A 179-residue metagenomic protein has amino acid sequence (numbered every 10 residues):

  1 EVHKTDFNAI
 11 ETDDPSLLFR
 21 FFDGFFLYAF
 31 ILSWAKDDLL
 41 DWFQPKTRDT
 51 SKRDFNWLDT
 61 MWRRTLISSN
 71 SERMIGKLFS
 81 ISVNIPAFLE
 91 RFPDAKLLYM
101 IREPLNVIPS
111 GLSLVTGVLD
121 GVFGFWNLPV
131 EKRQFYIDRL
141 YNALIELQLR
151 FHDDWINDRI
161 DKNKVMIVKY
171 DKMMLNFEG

Functional and structural regions predicted by a protein language model:
E1-M74: PAPS-dependent sulfation machinery
R48-S71, L78-R91, A95-E178: PAPS-dependent sulfotransferase catalytic domain
